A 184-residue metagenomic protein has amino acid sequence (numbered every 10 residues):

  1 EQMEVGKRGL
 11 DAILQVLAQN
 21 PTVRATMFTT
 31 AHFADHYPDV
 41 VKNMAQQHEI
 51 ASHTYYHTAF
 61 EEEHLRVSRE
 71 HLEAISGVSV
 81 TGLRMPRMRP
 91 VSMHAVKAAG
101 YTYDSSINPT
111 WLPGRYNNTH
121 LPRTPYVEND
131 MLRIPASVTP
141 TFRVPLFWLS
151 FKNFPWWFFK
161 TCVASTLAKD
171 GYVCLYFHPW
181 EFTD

Functional and structural regions predicted by a protein language model:
E1-P135, T139-T141, W156-D184: Catalytic alpha-helical scaffold of carbohydrate-active enzymes acting on polysaccharides/glycoconjugates
R143-N153: Surface-exposed cleft-lining segments at the edges of enzyme active sites
